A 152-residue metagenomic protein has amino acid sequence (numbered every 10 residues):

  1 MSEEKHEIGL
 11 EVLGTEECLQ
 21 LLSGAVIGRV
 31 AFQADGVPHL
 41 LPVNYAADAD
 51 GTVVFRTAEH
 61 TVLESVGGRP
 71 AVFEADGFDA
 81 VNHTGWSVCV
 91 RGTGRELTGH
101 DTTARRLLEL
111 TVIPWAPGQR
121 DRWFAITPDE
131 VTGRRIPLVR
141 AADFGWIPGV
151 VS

Functional and structural regions predicted by a protein language model:
S2-G9, G77-S152: Charged, gly/pro-rich active-site loop segments
E3-R29: Short, basic/aromatic recognition patches
A25-A58: Short beta-strand segments
V30-A31, P70-G77: Short conserved beta-strand and strand-loop elements enriched in small hydrophobics with frequent Asp/Gly
G36, T61-L63, R140: Short, surface-exposed beta-strand-loop junctions and turns on beta-sheet-rich folds
G51-T52, P70, T93, E130: Structural motif
V54-R56, F73, G133: Short hydrophobic/aromatic-rich beta-strand segments that constitute the beta-sheet cores of beta-sandwich/beta-barrel
G67: Short active-site loop/helix that positions an aromatic residue
